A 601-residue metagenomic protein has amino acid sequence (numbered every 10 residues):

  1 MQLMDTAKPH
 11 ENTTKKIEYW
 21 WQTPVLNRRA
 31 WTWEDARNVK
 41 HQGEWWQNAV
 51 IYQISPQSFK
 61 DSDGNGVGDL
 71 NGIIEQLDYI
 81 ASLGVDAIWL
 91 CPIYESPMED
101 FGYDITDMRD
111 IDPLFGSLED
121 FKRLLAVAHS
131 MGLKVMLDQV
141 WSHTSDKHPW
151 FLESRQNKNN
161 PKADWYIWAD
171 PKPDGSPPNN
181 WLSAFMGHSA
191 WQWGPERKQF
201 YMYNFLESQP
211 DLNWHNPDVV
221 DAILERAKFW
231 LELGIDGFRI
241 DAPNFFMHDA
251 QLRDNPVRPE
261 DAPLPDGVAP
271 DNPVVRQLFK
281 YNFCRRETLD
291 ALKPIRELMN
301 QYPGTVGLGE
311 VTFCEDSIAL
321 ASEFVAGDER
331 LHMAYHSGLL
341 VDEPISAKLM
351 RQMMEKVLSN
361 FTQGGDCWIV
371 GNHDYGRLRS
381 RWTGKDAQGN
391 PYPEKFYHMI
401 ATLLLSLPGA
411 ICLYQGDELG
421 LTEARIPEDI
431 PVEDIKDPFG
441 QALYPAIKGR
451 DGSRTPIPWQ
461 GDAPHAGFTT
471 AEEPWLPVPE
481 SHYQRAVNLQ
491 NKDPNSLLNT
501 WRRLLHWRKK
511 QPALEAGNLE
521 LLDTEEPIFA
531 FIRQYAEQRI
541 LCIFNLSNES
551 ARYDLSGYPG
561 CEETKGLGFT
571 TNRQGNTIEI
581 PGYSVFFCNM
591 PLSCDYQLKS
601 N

Functional and structural regions predicted by a protein language model:
Q2-K228, E232, F245-E315, I457: Acidic/aromatic-lined carbohydrate-recognition and catalytic surfaces of CAZymes acting on diverse glycans
K16-W21, V25-W31, W45-Q47, Q251 (+9 more regions): Loop/helix patches that line or flank the sugar-binding groove of alpha-linked glycan CAZymes
I88, F238-I240: Hydrophobic residues within beta-strands of alpha/beta enzymes
S96-D100, H143-W150, F246-D249, E315-A319 (+5 more regions): Short catalytic/ligand-binding loop motif for oxyanion handling, primarily in non-cytosolic enzymes, centered on
S550-F569: Beta-strand-rich binding/interaction modules
Q574-N601: C-terminal beta-strand-rich structural cap/linker in extracellular carbohydrate-active enzymes
